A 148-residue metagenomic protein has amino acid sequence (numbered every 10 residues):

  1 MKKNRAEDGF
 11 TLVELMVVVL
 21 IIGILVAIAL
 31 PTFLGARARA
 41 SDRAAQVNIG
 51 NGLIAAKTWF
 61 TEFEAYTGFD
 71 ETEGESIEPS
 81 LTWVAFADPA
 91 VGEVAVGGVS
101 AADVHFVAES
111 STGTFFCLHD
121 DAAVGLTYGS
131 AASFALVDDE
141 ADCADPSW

Functional and structural regions predicted by a protein language model:
M1-F10: N-terminal leader/signal peptides at the extreme start of proteins
K2, L34-A36, A40, I54: Short alpha-helical segments used as structural interaction elements across diverse proteins
E7, E14, K57: Acidic-residue sensor for enzyme active/binding pockets
F10-L20: N-terminal signal-anchor/signal peptide hydrophobic helix marking the start of the first transmembrane segment
I22-R39: C-terminal juxtamembrane segment of a hydrophobic transmembrane alpha-helix
V26, D42, T58: Functionally critical, cavity-lining and gating residues within the transmembrane helices of 12-TM secondary
A38-I49: Membrane-proximal amphipathic alpha-helices that sit immediately adjacent to an N-terminal transmembrane/signal-anchor
I54-W148: Periplasmic/extracellular, small/polar-rich flexible segments of pilin-like filament-forming proteins
